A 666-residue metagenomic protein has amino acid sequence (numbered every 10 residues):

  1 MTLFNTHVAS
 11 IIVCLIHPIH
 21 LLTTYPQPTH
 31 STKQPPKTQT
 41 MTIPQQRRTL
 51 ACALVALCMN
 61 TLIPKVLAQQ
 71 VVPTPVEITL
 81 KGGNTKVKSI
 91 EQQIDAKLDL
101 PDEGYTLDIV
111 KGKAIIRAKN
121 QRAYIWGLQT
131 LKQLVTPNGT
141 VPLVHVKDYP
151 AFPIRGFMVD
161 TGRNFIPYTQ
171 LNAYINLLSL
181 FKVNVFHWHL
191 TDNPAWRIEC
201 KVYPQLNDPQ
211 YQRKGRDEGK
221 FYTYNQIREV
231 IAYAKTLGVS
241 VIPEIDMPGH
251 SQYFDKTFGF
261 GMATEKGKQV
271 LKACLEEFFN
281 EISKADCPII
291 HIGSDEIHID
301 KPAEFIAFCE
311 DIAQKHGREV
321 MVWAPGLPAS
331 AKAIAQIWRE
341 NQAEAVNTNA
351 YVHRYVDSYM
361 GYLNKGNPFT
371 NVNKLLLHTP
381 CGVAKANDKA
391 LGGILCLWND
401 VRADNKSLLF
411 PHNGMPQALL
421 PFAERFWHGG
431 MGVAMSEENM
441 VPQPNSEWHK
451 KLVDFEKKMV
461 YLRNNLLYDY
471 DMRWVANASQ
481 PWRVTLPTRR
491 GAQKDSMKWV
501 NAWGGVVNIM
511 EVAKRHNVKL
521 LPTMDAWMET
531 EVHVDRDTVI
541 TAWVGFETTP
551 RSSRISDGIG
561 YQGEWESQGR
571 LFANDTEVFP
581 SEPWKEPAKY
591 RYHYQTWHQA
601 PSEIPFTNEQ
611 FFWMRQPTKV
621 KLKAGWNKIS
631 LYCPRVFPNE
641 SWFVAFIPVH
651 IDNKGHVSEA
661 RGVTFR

Functional and structural regions predicted by a protein language model:
M41-Q46, I63-V146, V322-A324, A331-A333 (+3 more regions): Acidic, contiguous N-terminal accessory segments
V71-G83, D454-M524, T549-S552, G560 (+4 more regions): Accessory carbohydrate-binding/adhesion or oligomerization-edge regions at the termini of glycan-active proteins
L100-C287, N399, Y592-T607, I629: Feature activates predominantly on carbohydrate-active enzymes
F221, R554-D557, Y561-V649: Beta-strand-rich ligand-recognition modules
F258-K332, R339-E340: Active-site neighborhood of glycoside hydrolase catalytic domains
E340-W482: Flexible, acidic glycine-rich loops studded with aromatic residues
L521-H533, M614-Q616: Short beta-strands within extracellular/lumenal beta-sheet-rich domains
H533-W543: Extended extracellular/luminal ectodomain segments enriched in beta-structured repeat modules
